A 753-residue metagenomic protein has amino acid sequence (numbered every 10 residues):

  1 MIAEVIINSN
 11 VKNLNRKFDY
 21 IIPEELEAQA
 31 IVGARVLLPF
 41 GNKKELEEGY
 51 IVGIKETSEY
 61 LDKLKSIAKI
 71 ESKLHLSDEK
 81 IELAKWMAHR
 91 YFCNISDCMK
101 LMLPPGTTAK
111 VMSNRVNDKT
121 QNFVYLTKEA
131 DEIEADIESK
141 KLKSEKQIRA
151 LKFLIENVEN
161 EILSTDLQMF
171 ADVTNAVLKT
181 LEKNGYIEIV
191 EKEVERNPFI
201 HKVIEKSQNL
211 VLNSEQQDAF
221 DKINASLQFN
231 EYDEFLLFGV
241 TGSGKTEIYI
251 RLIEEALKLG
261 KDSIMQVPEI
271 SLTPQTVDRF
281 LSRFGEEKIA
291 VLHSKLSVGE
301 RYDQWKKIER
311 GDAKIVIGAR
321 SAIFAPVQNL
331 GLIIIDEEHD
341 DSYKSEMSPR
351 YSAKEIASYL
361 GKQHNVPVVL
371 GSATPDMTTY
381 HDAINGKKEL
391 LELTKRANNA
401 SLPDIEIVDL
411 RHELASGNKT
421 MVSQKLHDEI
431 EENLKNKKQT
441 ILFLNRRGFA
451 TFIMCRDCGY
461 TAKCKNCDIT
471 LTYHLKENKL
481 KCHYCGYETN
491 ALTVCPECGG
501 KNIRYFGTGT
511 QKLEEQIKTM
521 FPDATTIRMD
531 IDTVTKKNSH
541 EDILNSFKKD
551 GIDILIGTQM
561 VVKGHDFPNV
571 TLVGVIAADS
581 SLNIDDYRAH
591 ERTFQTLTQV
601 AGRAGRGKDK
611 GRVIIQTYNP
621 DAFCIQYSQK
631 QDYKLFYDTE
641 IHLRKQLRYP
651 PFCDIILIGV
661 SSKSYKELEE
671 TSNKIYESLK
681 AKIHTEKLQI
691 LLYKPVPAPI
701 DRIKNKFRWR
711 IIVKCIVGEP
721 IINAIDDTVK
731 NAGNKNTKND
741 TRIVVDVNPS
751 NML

Functional and structural regions predicted by a protein language model:
M1-S372, I384-A400, E719-L753: Accessory, non-ATPase domains that flank or precede helicase/AAA+ motor cores in DNA-metabolism machines
I2, I31, E667-K680: A short, contiguous, amphipathic alpha-helix enriched in charged residues
K206-N213, Q217, D221, N230-E669 (+4 more regions): Inter-lobe coupling/hinge segments of SF2-like helicase ATPases
K674-E686, A724-K735: Generic non-transmembrane alpha-helical segments
K682-A698, N739-N748: Short beta-strand elements
L691-E719: Short, intrinsically disordered low-complexity segments
